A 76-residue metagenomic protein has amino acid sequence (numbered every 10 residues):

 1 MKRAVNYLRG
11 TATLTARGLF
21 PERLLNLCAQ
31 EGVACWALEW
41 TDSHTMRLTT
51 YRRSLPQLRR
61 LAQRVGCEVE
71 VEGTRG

Functional and structural regions predicted by a protein language model:
M1-G76: Immediate N-terminus of the mature polypeptide
